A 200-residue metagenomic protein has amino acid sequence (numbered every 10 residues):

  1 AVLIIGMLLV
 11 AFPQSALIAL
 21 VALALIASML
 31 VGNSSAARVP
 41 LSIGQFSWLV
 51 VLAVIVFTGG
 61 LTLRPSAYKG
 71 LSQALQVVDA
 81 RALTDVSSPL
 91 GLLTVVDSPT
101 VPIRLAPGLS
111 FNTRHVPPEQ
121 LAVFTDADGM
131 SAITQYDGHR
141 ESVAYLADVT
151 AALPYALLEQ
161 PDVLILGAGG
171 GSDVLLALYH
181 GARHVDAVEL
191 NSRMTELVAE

Functional and structural regions predicted by a protein language model:
A1-A151, Y155-E200: Alpha-helical transmembrane segments of multi-pass membrane proteins
